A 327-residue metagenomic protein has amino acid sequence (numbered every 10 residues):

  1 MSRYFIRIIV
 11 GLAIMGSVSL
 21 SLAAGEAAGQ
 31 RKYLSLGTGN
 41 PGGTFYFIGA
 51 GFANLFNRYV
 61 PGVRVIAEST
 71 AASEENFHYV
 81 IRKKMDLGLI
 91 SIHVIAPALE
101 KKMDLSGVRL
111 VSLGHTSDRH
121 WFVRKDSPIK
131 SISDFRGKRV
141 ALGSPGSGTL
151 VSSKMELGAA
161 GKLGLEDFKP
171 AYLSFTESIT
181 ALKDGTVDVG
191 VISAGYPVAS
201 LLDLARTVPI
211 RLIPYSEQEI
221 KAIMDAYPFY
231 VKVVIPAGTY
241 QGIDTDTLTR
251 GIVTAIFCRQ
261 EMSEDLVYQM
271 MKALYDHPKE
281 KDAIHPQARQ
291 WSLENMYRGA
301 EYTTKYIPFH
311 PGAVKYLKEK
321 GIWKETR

Functional and structural regions predicted by a protein language model:
M1-R31, R327: Short, low-complexity disordered leader/linker segments with a strong preference for bacterial N-terminal type II
E26-S91, P97: N-terminal (or domain-start) structured segment
R31-Y59, V63, S117-D184, T303-G312: Bilobed "Venus flytrap"/periplasmic-binding protein-like clamshell domains and structurally analogous long
A53-P61, R82-M85, E100, G158-K162 (+5 more regions): Sec-exported extracytoplasmic/periplasmic mature domains
I92-V94, K101-M103, S127-P128, G164-S263: Pocket-lining segment of extracytoplasmic ligand-binding domains
S106-H115: Short beta-strand-centered segments that line the small-molecule binding cleft or hinge of alpha/beta clamshell
L142-E156, F229-N295, E301: Ligand-binding clefts/hinges and TM-proximal coupling segments of bilobed small-molecule sensing domains
E177, D184, A194-L212, E219-D225 (+1 more regions): An extracytoplasmic/periplasmic, membrane-proximal ligand-sensing/linker region
